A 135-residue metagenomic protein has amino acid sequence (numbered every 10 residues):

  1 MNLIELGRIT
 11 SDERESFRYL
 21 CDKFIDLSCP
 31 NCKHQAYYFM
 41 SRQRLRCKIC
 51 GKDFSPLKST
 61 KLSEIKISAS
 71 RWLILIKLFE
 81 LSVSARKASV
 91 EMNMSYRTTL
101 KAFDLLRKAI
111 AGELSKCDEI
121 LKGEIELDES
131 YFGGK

Functional and structural regions predicted by a protein language model:
M1-K135: Residue-level recognition of single "structural anchor" positions that define or cap local secondary structure
